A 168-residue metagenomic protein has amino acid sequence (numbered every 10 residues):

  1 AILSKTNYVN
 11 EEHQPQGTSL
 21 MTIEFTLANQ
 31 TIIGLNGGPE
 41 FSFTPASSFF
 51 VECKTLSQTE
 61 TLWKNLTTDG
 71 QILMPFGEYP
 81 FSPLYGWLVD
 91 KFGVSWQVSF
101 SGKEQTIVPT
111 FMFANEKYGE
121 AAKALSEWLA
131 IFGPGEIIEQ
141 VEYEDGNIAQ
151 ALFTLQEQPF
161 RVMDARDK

Functional and structural regions predicted by a protein language model:
A1-Y8, S48, Q71-P75, S95-D145: N-terminal beta-strand motif that seeds the catalytic metal site of vicinal oxygen chelate
I2-F43, W96-V98, E139-K168: Conserved short beta-strand elements that form part of the metal-binding/catalytic scaffold of enzyme active sites
V9, T26-T31, S42-F43, F49-L88 (+4 more regions): Vicinal oxygen chelate
T22, S48, L84-Y85, V108 (+1 more regions): Conserved beta-strand and immediately adjacent loop positions that scaffold enzyme active sites
L88-V94: Short, well-structured beta-strand-loop connectors
